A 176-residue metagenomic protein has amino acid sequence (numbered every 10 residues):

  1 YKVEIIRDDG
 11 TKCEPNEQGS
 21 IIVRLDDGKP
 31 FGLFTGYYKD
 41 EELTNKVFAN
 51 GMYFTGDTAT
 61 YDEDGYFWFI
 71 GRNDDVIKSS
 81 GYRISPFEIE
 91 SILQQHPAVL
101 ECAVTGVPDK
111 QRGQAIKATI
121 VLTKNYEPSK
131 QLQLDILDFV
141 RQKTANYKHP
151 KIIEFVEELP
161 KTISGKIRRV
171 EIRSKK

Functional and structural regions predicted by a protein language model:
V3, C102-V104, I153-F155: Generic structural signal for residues in well-ordered beta-strands
D9-K12, L25-F31, T35-G36, E41-K46 (+5 more regions): AMP-binding/adenylate-forming catalytic core of the ANL superfamily
Q18: Phosphate-recognition beta-domain surfaces
F54-T55, E154: Short, small/polar residue-rich loop motifs at catalytic or cofactor-binding pockets
I153-I163: Short proline/glycine- and acidic-rich turn/helix-capping motifs at secondary-structure junctions
